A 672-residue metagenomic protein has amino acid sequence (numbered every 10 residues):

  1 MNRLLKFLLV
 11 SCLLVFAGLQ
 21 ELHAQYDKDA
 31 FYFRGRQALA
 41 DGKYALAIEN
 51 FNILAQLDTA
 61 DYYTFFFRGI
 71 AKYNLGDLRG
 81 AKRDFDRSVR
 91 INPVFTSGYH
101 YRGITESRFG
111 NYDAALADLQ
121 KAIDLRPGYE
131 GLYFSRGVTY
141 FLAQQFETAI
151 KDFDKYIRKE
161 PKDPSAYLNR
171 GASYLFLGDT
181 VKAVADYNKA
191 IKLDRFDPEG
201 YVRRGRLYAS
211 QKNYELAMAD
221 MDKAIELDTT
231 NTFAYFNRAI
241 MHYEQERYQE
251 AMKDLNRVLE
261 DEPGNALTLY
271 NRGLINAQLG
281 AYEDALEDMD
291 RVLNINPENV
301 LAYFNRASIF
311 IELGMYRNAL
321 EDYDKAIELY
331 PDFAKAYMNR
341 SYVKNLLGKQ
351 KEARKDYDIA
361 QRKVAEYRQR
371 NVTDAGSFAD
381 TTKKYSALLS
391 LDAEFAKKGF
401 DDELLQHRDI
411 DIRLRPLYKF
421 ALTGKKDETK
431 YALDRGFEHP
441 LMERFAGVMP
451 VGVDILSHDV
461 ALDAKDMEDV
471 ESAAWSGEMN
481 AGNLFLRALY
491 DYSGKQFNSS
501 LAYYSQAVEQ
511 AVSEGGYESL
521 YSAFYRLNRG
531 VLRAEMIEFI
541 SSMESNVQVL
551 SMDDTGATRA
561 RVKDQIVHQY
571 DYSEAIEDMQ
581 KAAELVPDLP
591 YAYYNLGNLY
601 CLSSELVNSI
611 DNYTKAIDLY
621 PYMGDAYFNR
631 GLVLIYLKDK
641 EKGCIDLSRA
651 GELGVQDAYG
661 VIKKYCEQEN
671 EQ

Functional and structural regions predicted by a protein language model:
D27-D29, Y62-Y63, T96-S97, E130-G131 (+13 more regions): Helix-start (N-cap) detector for alpha-helical repeat units in TPR-like alpha-solenoids, especially tetratricopeptide
F33, F67, Y101, S135 (+11 more regions): Canonical tetratricopeptide repeat
A40-D41, N74, R108-F109, L142-A143 (+14 more regions): Register position in tetratricopeptide repeats
L57, I91, L125, K159-E160 (+11 more regions): Structural marker of alpha-solenoid helical repeat scaffolds
E312, A334-A502, E509-Y521, E535-D571 (+1 more regions): Eukaryotic alpha-helical solenoid repeat scaffolds
